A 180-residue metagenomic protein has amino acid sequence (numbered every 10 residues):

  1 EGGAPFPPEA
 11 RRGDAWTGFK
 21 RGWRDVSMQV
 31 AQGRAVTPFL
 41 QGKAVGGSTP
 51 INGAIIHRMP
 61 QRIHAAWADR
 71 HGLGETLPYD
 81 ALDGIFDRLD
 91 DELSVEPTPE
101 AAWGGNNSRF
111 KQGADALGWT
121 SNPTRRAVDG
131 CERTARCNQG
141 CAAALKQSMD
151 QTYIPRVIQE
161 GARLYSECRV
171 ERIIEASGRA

Functional and structural regions predicted by a protein language model:
E1-W67, Y79-D80: N-terminal glycine-rich phosphate/pyrophosphate-binding loop and immediately adjacent elements
E9-T17, R125-V128, A142-L145: A broad, low-specificity signal for short, low-complexity segments enriched in glycine/proline and polar/charged
R21-R24, N122, K146: Acidic, His- and aromatic-enriched active-site or binding-groove loops in soluble protein domains that engage sugars
S27-M28, N52, T98-P99, C141-A142: A generic structural signal for short
M28, W119, A162: Short glycine/serine/threonine/alanine-rich loop segments
T37, S108, Q151-T152: Residue-level marker for well-ordered alpha-helical positions
G42-C131: Rossmann-like flavin
G113-A116, A127, E132-A180: Helical element adjacent to the flavin cofactor pocket in flavoenzyme catalytic cores
